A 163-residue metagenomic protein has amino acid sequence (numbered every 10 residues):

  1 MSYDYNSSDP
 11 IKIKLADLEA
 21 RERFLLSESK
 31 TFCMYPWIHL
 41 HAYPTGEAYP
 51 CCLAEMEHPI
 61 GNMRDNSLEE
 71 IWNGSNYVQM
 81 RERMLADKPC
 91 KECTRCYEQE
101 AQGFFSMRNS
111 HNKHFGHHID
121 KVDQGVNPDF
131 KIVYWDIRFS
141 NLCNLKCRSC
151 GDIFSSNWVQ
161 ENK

Functional and structural regions predicted by a protein language model:
S2-H117, K131-Y134: Accessory C-terminal segments flanking Radical SAM cores
W37-G46, G125-F154: N-terminal pre-triad scaffold of radical SAM enzymes
Q102-G103, S149, S156-N157: Short, non-ligating residues that shape and space the ligands of small metal-coordination modules and catalytic
H117-V126: A Trp-anchored, charged/polar loop motif used as the substrate-binding/catalytic surface of acyl/ester-handling
N157-K163: A solvent-exposed, charged loop/short amphipathic helix patch at secondary-structure junctions
